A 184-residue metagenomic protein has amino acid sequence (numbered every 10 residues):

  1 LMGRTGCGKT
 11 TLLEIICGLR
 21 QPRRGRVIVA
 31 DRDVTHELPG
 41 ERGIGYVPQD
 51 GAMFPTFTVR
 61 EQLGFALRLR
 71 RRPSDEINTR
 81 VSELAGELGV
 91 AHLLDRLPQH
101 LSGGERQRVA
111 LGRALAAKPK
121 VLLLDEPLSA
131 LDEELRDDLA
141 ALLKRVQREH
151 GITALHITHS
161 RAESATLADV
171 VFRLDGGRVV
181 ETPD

Functional and structural regions predicted by a protein language model:
C17: Helix-to-loop junction immediately C-terminal to a conserved catalytic motif
D33-T35, D75-L93, K144-R145: Conserved ABC ATPase "signature" region
D33-Y46, L69, S74: ABC ATPase NBD coupling module
L97-L101, E105: Conserved ABC ATPase signature
A116-K120: A short, proline-enriched helix->beta-strand linker immediately N-terminal to the Walker B motif in ABC-type P-loop
L122-E126: Catalytic Walker B motif of ABC-type/P-loop ATPase nucleotide-binding domains
G151-I157: Conserved H-loop
